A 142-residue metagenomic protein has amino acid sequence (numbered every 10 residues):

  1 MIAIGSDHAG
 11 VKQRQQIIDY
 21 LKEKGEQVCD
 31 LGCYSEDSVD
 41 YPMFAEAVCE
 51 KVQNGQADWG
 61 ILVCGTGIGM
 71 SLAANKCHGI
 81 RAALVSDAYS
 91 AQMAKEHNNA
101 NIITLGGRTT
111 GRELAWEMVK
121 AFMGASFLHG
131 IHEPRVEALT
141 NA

Functional and structural regions predicted by a protein language model:
M1-I17: N-terminal beta1-alpha1 ligand-phosphate binding loop
M1-I2, Q56-G60, G79-R81: Short active-site oxyanion
G5, A9, A88-A142: C-terminal binding/interaction regions
Y20-Q27: Short helix-loop-beta junction
Q27, I80-D87: Short hydrophobic/aromatic-enriched beta-strand-loop microsegments
Q27-S38: A short beta-strand-loop structural module common to alpha/beta enzyme folds
F44-L62, T66: Short, structured active-site "lid" loops
G69-I80, Y89: Short Gly/Thr/Asp-enriched flexible loops that form oxyanion-binding sites at enzyme active sites
